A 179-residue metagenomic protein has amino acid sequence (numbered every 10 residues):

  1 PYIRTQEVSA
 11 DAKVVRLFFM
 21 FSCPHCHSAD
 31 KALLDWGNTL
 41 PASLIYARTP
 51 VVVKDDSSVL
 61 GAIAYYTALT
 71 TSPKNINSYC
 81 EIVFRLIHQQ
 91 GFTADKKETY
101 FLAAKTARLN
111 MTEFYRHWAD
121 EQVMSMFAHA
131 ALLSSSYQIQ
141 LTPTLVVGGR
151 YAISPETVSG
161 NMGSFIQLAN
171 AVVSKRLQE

Functional and structural regions predicted by a protein language model:
P1-V15: A short beta-strand-turn-helix
Y2-R4, L33, A131-L133: A generic local structural motif
A10-K13, P41, V59, Q140-T142: Extracytoplasmic
K13-F18, A62: Acidic/histidine-rich, surface-exposed loop or edge segments in extracytoplasmic proteins
R16-L17, Y46-R48, V146: Structural recognition of the beta-strand scaffold that forms the well-ordered cores of secreted hydrolase catalytic
F19-S22, L141: Short pre-active-site segment immediately N-terminal to redox-active cysteine/selenocysteine motifs in thiol-based
F21, H27-F101, A171-V172: Structural alpha/beta surface segment adjacent to cysteine/selenocysteine redox centers across thiol/disulfide enzymes
T106-E179: C-terminal cap of thioredoxin/glutaredoxin-like
